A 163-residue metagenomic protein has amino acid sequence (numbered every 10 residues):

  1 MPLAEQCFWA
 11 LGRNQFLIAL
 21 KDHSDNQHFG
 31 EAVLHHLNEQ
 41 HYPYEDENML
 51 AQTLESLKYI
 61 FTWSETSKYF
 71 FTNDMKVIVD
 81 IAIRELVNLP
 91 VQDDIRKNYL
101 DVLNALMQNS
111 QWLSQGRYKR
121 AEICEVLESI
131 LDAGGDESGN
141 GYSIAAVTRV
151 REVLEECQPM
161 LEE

Functional and structural regions predicted by a protein language model:
M1-E163: Extended alpha-helical scaffold regions
